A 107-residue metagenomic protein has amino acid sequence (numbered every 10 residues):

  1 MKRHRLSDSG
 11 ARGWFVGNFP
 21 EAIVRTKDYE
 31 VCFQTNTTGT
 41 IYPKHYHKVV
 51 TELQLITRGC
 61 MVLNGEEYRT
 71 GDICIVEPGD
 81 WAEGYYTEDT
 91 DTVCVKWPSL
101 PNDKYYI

Functional and structural regions predicted by a protein language model:
M1-F33, P43: A short, N-terminal "cap"/entry segment at the start of jelly-roll beta-barrel domains of the cupin/DSBH fold
A22-R25, F33-Q34, Y42-K48, N64-E66 (+1 more regions): Short histidine-centered beta-strand/loop micro-motifs that create catalytic or ligand/metal-coordination sites
K27-Y29, T37-T40, C60, P98-L100: Short, charged/polar surface micro-motifs in flexible loops or helix N-caps
V31-T35, L53, I73-I75, C94: Conserved hydrophobic/aromatic beta-strand scaffold that supports enzyme active sites
V49-V62: Glycine- and acidic-residue-biased ligand/ion/polar-headgroup-sensing regions
L53, E88-I107: A short hydrophobic beta-strand segment most commonly corresponding to one strand of the jelly-roll/cupin
C60, W81, D89-D91: Structural motif
N64-E83: Short acidic-glycine-tyrosine-enriched beta hairpin
